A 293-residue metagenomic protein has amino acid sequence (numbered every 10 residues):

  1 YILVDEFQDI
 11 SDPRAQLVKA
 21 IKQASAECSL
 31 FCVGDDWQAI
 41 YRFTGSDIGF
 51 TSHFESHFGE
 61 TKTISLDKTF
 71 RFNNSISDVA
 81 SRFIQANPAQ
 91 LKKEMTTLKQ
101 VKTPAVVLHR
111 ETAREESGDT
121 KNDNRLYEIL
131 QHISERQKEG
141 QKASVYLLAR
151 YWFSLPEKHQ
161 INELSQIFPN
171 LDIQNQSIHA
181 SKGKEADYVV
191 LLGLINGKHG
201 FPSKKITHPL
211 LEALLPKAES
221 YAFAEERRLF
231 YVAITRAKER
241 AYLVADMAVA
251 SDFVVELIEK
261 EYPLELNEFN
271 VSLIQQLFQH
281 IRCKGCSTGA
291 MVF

Functional and structural regions predicted by a protein language model:
Y1-G49, K68, G183: Conserved helicase NTPase motor core
A26-C28, D35-W37, F58-T63, K102-A105 (+4 more regions): Short glycine-/polar-rich loops that comprise or flank the Walker A/P-loop and associated switch/sensor motifs
V33-W37, F43-I48, K68-F70, A149-W152 (+3 more regions): A short beta-strand-to-loop transition that corresponds to the Sensor-1 phosphate-sensing loop of AAA+ P-loop ATPases
Q38-T103: Conserved coupling/interface region of RecA-like P-loop/ASCE motor cores
T61-K68, A89-H132, E139-A149: Inter-lobe coupling/hinge region of RecA-like P-loop helicase motors
E115-K184, G193: Conserved helicase/translocase motor-coupling segment
G140-S144, P169-D172, S181-Y242: Conserved helicase C-terminal RecA-like lobe
K217-Y221, V232, E239, A245-F293: Helicase C-terminal subdomain and adjacent C-terminal extension
